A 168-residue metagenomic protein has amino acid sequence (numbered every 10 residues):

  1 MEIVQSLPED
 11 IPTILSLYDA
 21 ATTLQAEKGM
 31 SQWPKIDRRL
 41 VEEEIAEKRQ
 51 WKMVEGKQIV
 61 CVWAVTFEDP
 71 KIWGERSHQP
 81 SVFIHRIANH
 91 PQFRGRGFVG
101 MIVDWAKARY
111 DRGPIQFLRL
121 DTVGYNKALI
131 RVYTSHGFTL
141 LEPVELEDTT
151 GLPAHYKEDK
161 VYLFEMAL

Functional and structural regions predicted by a protein language model:
E2-S16: A short beta-loop-alpha structural element at the N-terminal edge of CoA-dependent acyl/N-acetyltransferase catalytic
P8, D19-Q92, G100-W105, A167-L168: Acetyl-CoA-dependent GNAT
L17-A21, R109, V132, H136: Alpha-helical interaction/dimerization surfaces of two-component signaling modules
K48, E158-L163: Short hydrophobic/aromatic beta-strand or adjacent loop that forms the aromatic wall/cage of a ligand/substrate-binding
H90-D104, G113, G124-I130, S135: Conserved glycine-rich acetyl-CoA-binding loop
Y110-D121: Conserved GNAT acetyl-CoA-binding A-motif
R119-T122, T134-Y156: Conserved catalytic-core motifs of GNAT/GCN5-like acyltransferases
